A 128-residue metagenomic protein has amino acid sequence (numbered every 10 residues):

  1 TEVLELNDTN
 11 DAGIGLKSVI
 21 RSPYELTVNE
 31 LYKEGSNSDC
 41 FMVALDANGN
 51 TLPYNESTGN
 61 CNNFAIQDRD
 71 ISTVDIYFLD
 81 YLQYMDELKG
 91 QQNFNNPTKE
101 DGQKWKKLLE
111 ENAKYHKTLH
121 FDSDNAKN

Functional and structural regions predicted by a protein language model:
T1-N128: Alpha-helical, hydrophobic structural elements that either
